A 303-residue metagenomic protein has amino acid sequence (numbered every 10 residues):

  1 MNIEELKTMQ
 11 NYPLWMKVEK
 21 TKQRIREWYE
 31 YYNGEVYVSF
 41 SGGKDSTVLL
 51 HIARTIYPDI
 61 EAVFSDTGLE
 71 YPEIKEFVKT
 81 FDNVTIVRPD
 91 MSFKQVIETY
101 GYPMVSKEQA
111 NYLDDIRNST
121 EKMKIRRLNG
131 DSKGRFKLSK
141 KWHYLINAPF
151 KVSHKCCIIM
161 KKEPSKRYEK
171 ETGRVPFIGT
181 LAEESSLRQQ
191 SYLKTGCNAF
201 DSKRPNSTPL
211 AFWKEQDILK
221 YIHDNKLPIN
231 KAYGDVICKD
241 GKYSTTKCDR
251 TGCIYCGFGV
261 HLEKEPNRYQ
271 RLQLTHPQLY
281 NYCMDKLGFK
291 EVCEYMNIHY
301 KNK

Functional and structural regions predicted by a protein language model:
N2, K214-K303: ATP/NTP-dependent adenylation/nucleotidyl-transfer catalytic domains that generate, transfer, or process NMP-activated
N2-D217: ATP-dependent adenylation/nucleotidyltransferase module used to activate substrates
